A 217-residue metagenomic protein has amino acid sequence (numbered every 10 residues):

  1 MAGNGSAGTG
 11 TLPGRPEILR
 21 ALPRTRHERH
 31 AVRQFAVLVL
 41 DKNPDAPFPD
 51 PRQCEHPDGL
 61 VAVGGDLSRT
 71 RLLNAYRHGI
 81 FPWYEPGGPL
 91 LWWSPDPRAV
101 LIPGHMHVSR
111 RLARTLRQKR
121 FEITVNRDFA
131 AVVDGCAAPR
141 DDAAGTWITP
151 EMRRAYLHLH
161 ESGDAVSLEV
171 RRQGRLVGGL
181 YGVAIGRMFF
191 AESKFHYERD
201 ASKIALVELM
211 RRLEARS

Functional and structural regions predicted by a protein language model:
A2-P16: Compositionally biased, low-complexity flexible segments
P13-S217: N-acyltransferase acceptor-side catalytic subdomain
